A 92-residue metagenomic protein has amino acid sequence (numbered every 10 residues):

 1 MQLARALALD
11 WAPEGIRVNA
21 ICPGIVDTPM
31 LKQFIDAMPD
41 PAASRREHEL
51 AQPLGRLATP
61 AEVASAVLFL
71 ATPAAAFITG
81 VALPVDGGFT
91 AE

Functional and structural regions predicted by a protein language model:
M1-A12: Conserved catalytic helix of short-chain dehydrogenase/reductases
A12, R17, I78-G80: Short, small/polar-rich loop/turn modules that mediate ligand/substrate recognition or access, typified
R17-P23, D27, A71, P84-D86: Conserved SDR Rossmann-fold cofactor-binding beta-strand/turn motif
P23-Q33, A37: Short, flexible catalytic-loop segment of classical short-chain dehydrogenase/reductase
D40-E62: Catalytic Tyr-x(3-8)-Lys segment
R56-V85, T90: C-terminal substrate-recognition "lid" of short-chain dehydrogenase/reductases
